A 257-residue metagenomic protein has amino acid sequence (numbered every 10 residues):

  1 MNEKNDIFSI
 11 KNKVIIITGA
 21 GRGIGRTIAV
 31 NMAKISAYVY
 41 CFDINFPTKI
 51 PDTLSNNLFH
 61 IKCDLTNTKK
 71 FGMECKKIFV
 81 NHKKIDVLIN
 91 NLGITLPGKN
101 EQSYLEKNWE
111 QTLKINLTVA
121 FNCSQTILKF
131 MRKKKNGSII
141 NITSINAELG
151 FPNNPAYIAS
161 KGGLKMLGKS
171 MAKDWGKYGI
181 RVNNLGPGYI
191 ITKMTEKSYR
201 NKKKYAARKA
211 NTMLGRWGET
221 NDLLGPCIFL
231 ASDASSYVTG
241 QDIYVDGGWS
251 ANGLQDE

Functional and structural regions predicted by a protein language model:
N2-D6, L149, I228, T239-E257: Short C-terminal tail/terminal secondary-structure segment of NAD(P)H-dependent dehydrogenase/reductase domains
G21-R22: Conserved glycine-rich cofactor-binding loop
K99-L113, R208: Substrate-binding pocket helix/loop in short-chain dehydrogenase/reductase
S124, S160, G168: Active-site helix of classical SDR
K129, K173-K177, S236: Alpha-helical segment proximal to the catalytic Tyr-Lys
S144: Residue(s) in the substrate-gating loop at a strand-loop-helix junction that position the organic substrate next
N184, K203-A234, V238, V245-G247: C-terminal helical subdomain
